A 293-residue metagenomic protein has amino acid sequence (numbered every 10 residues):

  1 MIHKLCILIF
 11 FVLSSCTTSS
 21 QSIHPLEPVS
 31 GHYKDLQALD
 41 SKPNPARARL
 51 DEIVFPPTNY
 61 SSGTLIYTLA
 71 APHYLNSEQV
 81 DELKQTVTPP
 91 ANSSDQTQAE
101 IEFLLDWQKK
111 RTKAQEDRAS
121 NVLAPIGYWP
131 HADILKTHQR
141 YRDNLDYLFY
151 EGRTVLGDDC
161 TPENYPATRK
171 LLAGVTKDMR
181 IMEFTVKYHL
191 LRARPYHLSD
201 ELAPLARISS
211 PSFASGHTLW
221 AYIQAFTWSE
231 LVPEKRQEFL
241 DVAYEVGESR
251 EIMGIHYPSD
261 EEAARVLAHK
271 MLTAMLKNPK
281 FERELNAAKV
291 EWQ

Functional and structural regions predicted by a protein language model:
I2-L8: Sec-dependent signal peptide recognition, specifically the positively charged N-region followed immediately by
Q21-M253, A274-K277, E284, W292: Hydrophobic alpha-helical bundle signature of multipass membrane enzymes
H217, H256, A264: Histidine-centered divalent metal-coordination motifs
H269-M271: Catalytic phosphate/nucleotide-handling subdomain of diverse soluble enzymes
